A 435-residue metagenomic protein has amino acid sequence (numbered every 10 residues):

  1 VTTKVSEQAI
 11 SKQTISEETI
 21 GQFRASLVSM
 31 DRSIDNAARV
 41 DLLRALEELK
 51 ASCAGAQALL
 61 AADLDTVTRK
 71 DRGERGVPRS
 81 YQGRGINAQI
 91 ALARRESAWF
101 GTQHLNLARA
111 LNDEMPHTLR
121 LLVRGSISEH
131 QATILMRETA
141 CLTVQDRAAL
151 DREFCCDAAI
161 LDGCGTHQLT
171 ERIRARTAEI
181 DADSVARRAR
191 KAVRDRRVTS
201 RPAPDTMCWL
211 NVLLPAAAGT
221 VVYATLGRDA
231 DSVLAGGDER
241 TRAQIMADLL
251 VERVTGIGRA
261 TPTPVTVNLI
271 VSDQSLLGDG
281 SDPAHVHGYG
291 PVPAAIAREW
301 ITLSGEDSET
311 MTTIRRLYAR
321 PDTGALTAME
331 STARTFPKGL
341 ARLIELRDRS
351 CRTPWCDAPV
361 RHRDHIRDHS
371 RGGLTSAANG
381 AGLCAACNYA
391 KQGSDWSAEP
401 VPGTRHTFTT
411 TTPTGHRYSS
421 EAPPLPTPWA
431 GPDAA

Functional and structural regions predicted by a protein language model:
V1-T327, A333, P432-A435: Rieske [2Fe-2S] iron-sulfur domain-containing proteins
T3-S6, E309-A435: A detector for short metal-coordination/catalytic motifs
